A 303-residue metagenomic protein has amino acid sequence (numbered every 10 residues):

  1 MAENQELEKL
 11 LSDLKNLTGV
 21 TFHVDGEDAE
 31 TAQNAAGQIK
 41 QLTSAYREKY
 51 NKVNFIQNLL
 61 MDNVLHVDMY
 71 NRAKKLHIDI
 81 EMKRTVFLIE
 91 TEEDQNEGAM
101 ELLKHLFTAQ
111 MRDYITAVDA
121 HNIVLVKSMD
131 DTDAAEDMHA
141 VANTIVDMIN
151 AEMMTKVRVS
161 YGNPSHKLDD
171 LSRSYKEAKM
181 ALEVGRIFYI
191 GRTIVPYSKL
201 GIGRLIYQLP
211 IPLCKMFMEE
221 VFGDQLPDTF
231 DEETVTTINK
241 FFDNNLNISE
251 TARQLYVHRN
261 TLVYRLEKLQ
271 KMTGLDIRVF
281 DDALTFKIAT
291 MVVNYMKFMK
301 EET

Functional and structural regions predicted by a protein language model:
M1-I89, A99, H105, I115-A135: Non-catalytic sensory/regulatory segments that transmit input signals in bacterial signaling proteins
H66-R84, T91-N96, M100-T303: Cytosolic nucleotide-utilizing catalytic cores of signal-transduction proteins
